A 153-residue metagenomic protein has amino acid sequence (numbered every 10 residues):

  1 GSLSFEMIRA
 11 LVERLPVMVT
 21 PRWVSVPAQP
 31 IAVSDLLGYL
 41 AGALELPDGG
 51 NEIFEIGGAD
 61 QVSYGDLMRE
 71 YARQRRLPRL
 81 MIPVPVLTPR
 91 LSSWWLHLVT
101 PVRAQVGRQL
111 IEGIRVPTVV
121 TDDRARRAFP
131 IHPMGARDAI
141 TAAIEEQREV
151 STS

Functional and structural regions predicted by a protein language model:
G1, V26-P27, L87-L91: A short acidic, often aromatic-flanked loop/helix-cap motif at beta-alpha or helix-coil junctions that lines enzyme
G1-R14: Glycine-/Pro-rich loop/turn segments that contact NAD(P) or position catalytic residues in Rossmann-like domains
G1-S4, Q29, Y64, G107: Alpha-helix N-cap/helix-start motif
L3-S4, W23-E45, E52-E55: Substrate-positioning beta->alpha
P16-T20: Conserved catalytic core of the tyrosine transesterase superfamily
G42-Q109, P117-S153: Mid/C-terminal beta-alpha module of Rossmann-like enzyme folds, strongest in SDR-family dehydrogenases/epimerases
